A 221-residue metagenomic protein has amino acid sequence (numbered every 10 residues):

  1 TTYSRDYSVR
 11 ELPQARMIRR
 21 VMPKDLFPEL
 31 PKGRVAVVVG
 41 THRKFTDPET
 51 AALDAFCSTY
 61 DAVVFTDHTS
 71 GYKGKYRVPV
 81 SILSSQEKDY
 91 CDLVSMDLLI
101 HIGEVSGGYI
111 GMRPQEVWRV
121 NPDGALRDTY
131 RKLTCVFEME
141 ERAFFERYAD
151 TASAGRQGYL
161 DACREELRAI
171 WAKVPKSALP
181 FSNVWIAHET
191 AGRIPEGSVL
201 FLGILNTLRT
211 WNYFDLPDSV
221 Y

Functional and structural regions predicted by a protein language model:
T1, G40-T41, D67, G203-N206: Short, well-ordered beta-to-alpha junction loops that form the rim of enzyme active sites and present histidine/acidic
T1-P31: Conformationally flexible catalytic loops at phosphate/diphosphate-handling active centers
Y7-E11, E165-K173, D218: Gly-rich Lys/Arg/Thr-decorated short loops/hinges at beta-loop-alpha junctions or inter-strand turns that position
I18-E29, D47-T50, Y90, S177-R193 (+1 more regions): A short, well-structured juxtamembrane/interface segment
L26, V39-W118, P122, L126 (+1 more regions): Glycine-rich, anion-gripping cofactor-binding loops and their flanking helix/strand elements in enzyme active sites
R34-A36, L98, V199: Structural motif
P114-N206: Phosphate/pyrophosphate-binding active-site segments
F201-V220: Acidic-glycine-rich active-site phosphate/pyrophosphate-binding loop
